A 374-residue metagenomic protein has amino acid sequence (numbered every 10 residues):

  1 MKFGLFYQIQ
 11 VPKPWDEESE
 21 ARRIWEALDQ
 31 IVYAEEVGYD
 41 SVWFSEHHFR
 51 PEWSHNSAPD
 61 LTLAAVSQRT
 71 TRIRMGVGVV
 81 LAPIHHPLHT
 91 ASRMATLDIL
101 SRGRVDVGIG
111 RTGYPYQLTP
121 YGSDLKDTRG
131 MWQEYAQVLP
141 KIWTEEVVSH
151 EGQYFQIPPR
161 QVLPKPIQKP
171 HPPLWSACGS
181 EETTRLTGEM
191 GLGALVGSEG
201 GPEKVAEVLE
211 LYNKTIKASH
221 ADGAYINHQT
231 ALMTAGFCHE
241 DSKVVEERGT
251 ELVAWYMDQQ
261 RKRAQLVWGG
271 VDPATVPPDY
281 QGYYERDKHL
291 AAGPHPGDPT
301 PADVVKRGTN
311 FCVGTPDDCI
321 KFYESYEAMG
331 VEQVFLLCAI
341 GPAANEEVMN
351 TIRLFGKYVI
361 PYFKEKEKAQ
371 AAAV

Functional and structural regions predicted by a protein language model:
M1-R69, I73-R74, K169-P172, A372-V374: N-terminal beta1-alpha1-beta2 module of alpha/beta enzyme domains
K2-E20, P83-H150, Y154, G193-A206 (+3 more regions): Flexible, glycine-rich active-site loops centered on histidine and acidic residues that chelate a metal or position
F3, A34, G38, E46 (+11 more regions): Conserved, mostly hydrophobic/aromatic
F3-Y7, V42-F44, M75-V77, V105-I109 (+4 more regions): Hydrophobic faces of well-ordered beta-strands that scaffold small-molecule active sites in alpha/beta enzyme cores
Y7, D127-V162, E203-V331, K364-V374: An alpha-helical appendage that flanks or caps ligand/catalytic pockets
V11-W25, V80-L88, Q168-G179, G236-H239 (+1 more regions): Active-site mouth loops of central-metabolism enzymes
S41-T62, V66, L81, G113 (+2 more regions): Glycine-rich, proline-tolerant flexible connector loops at the mouths of alpha/beta enzymes
W53-V77, M131, Y135, I352-K368: Alpha-helix-loop-beta-strand connector modules within alpha/beta enzyme cores
